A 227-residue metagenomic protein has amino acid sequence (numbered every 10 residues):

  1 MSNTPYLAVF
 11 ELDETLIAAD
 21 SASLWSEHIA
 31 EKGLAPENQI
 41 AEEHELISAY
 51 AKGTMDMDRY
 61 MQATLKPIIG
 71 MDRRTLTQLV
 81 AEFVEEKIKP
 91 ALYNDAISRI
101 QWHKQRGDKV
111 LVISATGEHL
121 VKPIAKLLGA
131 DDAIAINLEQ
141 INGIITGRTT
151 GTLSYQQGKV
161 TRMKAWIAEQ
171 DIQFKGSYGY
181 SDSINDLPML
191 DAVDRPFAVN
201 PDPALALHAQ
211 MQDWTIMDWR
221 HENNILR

Functional and structural regions predicted by a protein language model:
M1-M55: Active-site neighborhood of HAD-like aspartate-dependent phosphohydrolases
S2-P5, Q78, E85-R227: C-terminal cap/substrate-recognition subdomain and adjoining C-terminal extension of metal-dependent phosphatase-like
D20, M71, G158: Conserved active-site and cofactor/substrate-binding residues in soluble primary-metabolism enzymes
S26-E27, L65, D194: Amphipathic alpha-helical segments within well-ordered protein domains
G33-L34, E45-L46, A51-M57, R73-T75 (+3 more regions): Conserved alpha/beta cores of soluble small-molecule-handling proteins
L46-Q62, N142-T146, M163: N-terminal-biased segments
R59-D95: Metal-dependent phosphoesterase signature
